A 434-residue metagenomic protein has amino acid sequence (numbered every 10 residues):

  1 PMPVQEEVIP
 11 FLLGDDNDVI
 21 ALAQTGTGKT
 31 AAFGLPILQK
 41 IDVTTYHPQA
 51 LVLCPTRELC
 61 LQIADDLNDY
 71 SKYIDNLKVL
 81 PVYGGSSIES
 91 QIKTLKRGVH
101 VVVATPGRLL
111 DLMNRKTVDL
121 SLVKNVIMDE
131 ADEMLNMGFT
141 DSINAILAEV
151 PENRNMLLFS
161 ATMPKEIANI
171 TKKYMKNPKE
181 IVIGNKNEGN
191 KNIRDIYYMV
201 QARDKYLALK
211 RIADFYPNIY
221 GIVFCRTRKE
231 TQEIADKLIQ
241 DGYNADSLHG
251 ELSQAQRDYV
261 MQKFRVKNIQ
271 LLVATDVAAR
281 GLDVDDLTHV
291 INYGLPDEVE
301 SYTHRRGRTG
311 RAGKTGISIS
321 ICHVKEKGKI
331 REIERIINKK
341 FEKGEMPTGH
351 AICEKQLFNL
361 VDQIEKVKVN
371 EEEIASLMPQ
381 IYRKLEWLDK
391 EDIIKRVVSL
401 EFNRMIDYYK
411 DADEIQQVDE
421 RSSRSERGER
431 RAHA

Functional and structural regions predicted by a protein language model:
P1-L22: Conserved pre-motif I regulatory segment
V4, T30-Q39, A64: Motif I (Walker A/P-loop) of helicase-class P-loop NTPases
N17-L35: Walker A/P-loop
T45-N114, L122-N125, A168-K172, E180-I183 (+2 more regions): Conserved nucleic-acid-binding Ia/Ib motif block in the N-terminal RecA-like helicase ATPase lobe
D119-K186: Post-DEXD/H (motif II) to motif III coupling segment of the RecA-like Helicase ATP-binding lobe
K124, D241-L271, T275-E332, I336: Conserved RecA-like helicase motor core of SF1/SF2 enzymes
N192-K229, E233-K237: Conserved interdomain hinge at the start of the Helicase C-terminal
K314-A434: Arginine-glycine-biased low-complexity disordered regions
